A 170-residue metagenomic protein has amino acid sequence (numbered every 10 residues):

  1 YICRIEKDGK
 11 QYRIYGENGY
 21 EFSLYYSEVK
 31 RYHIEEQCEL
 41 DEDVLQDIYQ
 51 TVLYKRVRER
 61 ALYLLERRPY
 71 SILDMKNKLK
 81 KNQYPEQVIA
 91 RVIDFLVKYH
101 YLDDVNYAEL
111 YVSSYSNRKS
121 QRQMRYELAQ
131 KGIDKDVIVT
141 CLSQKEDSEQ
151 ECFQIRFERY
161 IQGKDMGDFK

Functional and structural regions predicted by a protein language model:
Y1-K170: An alpha-helical, amphipathic repeat domain used for nucleic-acid recognition, typified by the mTERF helical solenoid
